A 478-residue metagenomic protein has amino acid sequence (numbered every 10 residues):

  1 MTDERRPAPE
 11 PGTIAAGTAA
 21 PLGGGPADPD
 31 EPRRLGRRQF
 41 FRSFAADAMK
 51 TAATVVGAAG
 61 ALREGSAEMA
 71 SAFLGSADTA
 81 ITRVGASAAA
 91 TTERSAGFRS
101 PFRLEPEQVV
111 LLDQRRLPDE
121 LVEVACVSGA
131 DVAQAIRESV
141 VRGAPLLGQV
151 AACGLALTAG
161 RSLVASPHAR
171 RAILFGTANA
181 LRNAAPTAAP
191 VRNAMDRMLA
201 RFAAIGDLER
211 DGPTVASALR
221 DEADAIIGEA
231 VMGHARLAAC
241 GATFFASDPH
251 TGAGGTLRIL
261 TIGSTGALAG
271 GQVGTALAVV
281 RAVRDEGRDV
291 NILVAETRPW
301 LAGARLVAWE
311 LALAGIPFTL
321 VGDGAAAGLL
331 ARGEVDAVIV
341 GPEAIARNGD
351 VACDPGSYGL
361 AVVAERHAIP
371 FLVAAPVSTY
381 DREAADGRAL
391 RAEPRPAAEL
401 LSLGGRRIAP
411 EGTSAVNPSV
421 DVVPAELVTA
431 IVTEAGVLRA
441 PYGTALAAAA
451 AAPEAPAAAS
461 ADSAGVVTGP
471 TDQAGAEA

Functional and structural regions predicted by a protein language model:
M1-L35, A46-S66: N-terminal secretory signal peptides
T2-R6, G12, A61-A96, L117-D119 (+6 more regions): Extracytoplasmic/lumenal soluble domains of exported proteins with redox or metal-associated functions
R5-A27, E31, S71-E93, D207-T214 (+2 more regions): Intrinsically disordered, low-complexity terminal tails and inter-domain linkers enriched for S/T/G/P/D/E
F98-E209: Long amphipathic alpha-helical segments
E138-A151, V191, T261-Q272, N417-V432: Conserved phosphate/anionic-ligand binding catalytic regions in large, soluble enzymes, centered on
R192-R258, R288-V290, V294-V338: Ligand-binding beta-strand-loop-alpha-helix segment within the catalytic cores of soluble metabolic enzymes
V273-D285, A361: Histidine-anchored nucleotide/phosphate-binding helix
D289, A295-A459, G469-A478: Conserved phosphate- and dinucleotide-binding cores of soluble alpha/beta proteins, encompassing both enzyme active
